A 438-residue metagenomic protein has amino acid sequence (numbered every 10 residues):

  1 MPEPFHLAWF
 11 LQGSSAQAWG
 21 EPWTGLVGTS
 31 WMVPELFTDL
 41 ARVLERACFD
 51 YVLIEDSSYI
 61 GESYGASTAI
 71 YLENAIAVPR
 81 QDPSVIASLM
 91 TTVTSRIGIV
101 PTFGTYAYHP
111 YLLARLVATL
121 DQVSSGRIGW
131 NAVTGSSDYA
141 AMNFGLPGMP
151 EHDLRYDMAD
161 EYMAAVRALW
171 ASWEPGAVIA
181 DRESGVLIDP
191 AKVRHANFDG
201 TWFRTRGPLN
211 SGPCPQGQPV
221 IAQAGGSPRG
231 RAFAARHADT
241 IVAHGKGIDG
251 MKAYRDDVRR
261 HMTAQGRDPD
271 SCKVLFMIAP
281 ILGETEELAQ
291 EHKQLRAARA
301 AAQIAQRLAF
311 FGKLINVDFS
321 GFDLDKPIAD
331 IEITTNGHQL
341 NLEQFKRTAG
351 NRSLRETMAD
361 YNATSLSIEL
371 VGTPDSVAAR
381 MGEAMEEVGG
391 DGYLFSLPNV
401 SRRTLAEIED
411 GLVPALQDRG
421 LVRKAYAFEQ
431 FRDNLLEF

Functional and structural regions predicted by a protein language model:
M1-F438: N-terminal glycine-rich cofactor-binding segment that shapes the pocket for flavin-like pterin cofactors
